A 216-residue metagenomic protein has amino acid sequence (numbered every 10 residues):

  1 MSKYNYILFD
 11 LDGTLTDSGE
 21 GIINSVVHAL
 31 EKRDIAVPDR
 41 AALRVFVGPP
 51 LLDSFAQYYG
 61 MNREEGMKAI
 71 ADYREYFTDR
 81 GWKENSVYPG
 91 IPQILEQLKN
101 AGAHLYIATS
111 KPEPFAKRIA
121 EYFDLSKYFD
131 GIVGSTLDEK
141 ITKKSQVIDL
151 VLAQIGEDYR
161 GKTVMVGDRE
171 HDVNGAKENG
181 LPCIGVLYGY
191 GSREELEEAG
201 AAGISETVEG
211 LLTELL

Functional and structural regions predicted by a protein language model:
M1-V45, Y59: Active-site neighborhood of HAD-like aspartate-dependent phosphohydrolases
Y6, K144-V173: Conserved Lys-Pro-Asp/Glu-containing loop-to-beta segment of HAD-superfamily phosphomonoesterases, centered on
V26, I94-A120: Substrate-recognition element of Asp-dependent hydrolases with the DxDx(T/V) motif
A29, P50-R63, I119-Y122, V151-Q154: Helix-loop "lid/cap" segments that line or gate small-molecule binding pockets
A36, S126-D130, A202-S205: Conserved H-loop
A56-Q93: Metal-dependent phosphoesterase signature
S126-I141: A short, structured active-site edge motif that brings together acidic residues
M165-S205: Acidic, Mg2+-coordinating phosphoryl-transfer loop and its flanking beta/alpha structural elements, shared across
